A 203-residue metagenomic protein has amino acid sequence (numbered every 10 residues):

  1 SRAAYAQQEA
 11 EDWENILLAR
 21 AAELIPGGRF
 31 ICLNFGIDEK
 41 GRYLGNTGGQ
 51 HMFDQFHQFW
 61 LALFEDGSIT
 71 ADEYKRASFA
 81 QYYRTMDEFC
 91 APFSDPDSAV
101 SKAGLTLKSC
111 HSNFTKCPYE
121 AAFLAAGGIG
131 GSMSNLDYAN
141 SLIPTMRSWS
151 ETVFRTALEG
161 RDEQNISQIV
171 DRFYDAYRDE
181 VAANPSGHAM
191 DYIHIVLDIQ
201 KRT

Functional and structural regions predicted by a protein language model:
S1-P26: A short glycine-rich, Lys/Arg-flanked "PGG" loop and its adjoining helix->strand segment in the class I
A10-I16, F53-F56, M86-C90, V170-D175: Well-ordered, non-membrane alpha-helical segments in soluble/globular domains
E11, I25-G27, R84, Y192-H194: Eukaryote-biased feature marking scaffold/signaling PDZ-domain proteins and nuclear chromatin regulators
P26-N165: Substrate-binding/catalytic lobe of Class I Rossmann-like enzymes that use SAM or dcSAM, i.e., the mid-to-C-terminal
Y74, Y174-V181: Short linear interaction motifs
A182-A189: Short proline/glycine-enriched turn/loop segments at secondary-structure junctions
A189-T203: Core SAM-dependent methyltransferase catalytic element
